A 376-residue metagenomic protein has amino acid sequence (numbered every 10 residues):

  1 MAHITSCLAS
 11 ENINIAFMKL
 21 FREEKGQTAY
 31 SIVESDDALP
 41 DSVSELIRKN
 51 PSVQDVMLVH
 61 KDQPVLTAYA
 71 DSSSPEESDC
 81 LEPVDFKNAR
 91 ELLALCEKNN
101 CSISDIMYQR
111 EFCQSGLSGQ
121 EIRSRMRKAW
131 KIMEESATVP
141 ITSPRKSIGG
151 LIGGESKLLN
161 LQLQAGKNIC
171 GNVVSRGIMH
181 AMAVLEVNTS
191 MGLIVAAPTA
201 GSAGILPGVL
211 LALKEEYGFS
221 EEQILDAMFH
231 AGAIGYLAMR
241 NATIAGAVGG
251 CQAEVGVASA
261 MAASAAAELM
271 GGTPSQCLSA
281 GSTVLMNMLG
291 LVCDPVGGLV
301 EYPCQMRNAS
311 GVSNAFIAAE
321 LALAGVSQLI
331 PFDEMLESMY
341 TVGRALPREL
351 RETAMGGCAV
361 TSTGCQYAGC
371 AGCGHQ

Functional and structural regions predicted by a protein language model:
M1, G26, D36, P40 (+13 more regions): Generic structural signal for well-ordered, non-membrane alpha-helical segments in soluble metabolic enzymes
M1-P75: A conserved regulatory-domain signal marking ACT and ACT-like small-molecule sensing domains and adjacent regulatory
T67-M191, E216, G325, F332-Q376: Generic N-terminal targeting/processing segments that precede catalytic cores or assembly contacts
G171-N188, E222-A242, N287-P295, A354: Acidic-glycine-rich active-site phosphate/pyrophosphate-binding loop
M191-I194, I244-G250, Y302: Active-site-adjacent structural elements in folded domains
M191-V209, A253-A258: Conserved phosphate/anionic-ligand binding catalytic regions in large, soluble enzymes, centered on
P207-F219, A263-G271: Alpha-helical support elements that line or immediately flank enzyme active sites and cofactor-binding pockets
A266-Q376: Functionally critical mobile loop/hinge segments
